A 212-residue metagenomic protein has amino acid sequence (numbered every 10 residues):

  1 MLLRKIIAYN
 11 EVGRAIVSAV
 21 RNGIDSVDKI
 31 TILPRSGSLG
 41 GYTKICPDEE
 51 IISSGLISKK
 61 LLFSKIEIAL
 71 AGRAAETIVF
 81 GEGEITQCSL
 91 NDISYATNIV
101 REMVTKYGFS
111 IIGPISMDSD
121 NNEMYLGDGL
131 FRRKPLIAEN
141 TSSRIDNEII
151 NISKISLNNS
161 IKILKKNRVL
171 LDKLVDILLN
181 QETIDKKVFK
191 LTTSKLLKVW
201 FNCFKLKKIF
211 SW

Functional and structural regions predicted by a protein language model:
L3-Y9, A15-W212: Soluble catalytic regions of large protease machineries
